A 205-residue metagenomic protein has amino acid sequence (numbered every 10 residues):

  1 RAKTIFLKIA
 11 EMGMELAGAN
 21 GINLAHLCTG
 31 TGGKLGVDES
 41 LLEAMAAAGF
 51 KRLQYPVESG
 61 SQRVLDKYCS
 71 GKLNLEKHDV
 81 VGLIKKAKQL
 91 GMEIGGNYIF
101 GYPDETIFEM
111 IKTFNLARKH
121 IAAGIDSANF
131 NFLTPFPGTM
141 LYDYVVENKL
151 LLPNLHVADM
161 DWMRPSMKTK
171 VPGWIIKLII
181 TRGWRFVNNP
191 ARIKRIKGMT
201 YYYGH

Functional and structural regions predicted by a protein language model:
R1-G95, F100-Y102, S127: Conserved SAM/AdoMet-binding glycine-rich loop
F108-H205: C-terminal accessory regions of radical SAM enzymes
